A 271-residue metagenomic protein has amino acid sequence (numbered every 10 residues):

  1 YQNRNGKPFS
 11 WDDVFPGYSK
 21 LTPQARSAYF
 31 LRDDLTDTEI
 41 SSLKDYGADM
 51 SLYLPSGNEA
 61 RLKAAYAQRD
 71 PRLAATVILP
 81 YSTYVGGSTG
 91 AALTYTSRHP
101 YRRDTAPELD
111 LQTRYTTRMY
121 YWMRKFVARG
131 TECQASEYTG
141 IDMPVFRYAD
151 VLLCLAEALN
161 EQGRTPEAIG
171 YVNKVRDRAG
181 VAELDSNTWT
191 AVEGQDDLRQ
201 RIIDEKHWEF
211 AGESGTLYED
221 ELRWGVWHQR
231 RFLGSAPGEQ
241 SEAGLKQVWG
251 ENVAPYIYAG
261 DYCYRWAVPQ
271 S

Functional and structural regions predicted by a protein language model:
Y1, R32, T117, W122-M123 (+1 more regions): Generic hydrophobic, helix-prone segments enriched in Leu/Val/Ile
Y1-L21, P107, A135-V145, I169-V172 (+2 more regions): Long, intrinsically disordered, low-complexity segments
Y1-R103, Q229-A236: An aromatic- and glycine-enriched ligand-binding surface/loop that stacks and positions planar moieties
M50-P55, T131, T188-W189: A short linear-motif detector with a strong N-terminal bias
G57-R72, T76-L79, G86, E108-T117 (+6 more regions): Charged/polar interaction segments and conserved charged motifs
A65-R69, L73-I78, W122, D142-D177 (+2 more regions): Extended, hydrophobic/aromatic-rich amphipathic alpha-helical segments that build helical scaffolds
A106-R147: Active-site beta-strand/loop architecture of penicillin-binding DD-peptidases
A182-S186: Boundary/linker segments of alpha-helical solenoid repeat arrays
